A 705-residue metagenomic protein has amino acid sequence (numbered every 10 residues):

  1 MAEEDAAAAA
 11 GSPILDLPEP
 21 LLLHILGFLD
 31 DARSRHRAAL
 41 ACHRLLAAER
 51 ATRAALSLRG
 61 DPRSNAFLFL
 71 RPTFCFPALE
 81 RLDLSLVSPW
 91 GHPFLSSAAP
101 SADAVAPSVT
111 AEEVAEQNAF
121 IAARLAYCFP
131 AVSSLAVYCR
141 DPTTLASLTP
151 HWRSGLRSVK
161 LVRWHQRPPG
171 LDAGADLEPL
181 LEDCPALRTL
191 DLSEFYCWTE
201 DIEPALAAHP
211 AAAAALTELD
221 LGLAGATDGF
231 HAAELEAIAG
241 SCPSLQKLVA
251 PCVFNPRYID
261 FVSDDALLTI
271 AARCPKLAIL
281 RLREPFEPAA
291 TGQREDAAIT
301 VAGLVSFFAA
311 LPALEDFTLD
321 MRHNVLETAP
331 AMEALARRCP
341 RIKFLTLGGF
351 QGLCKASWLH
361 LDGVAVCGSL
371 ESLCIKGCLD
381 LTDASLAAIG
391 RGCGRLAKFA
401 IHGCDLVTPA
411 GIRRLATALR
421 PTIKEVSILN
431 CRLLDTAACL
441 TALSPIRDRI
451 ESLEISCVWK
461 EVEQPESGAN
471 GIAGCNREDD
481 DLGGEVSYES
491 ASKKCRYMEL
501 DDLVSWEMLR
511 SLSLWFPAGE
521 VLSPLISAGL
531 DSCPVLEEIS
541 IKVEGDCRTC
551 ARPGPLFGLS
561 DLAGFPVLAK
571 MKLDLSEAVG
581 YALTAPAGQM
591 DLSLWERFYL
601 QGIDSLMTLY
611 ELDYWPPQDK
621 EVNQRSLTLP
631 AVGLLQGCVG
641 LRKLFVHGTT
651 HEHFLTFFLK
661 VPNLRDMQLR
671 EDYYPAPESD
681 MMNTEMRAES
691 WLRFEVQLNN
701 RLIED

Functional and structural regions predicted by a protein language model:
M1-D705: The conserved beta-strand core of Leucine-Rich Repeat
